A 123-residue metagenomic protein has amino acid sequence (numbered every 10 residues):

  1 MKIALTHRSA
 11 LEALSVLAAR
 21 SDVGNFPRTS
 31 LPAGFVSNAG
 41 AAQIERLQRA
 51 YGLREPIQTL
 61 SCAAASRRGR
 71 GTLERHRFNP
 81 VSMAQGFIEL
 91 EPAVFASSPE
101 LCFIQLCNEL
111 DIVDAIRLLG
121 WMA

Functional and structural regions predicted by a protein language model:
M1-A123: Short gly/ser-rich loop at a beta-strand->alpha-helix junction or flexible surface loop bordering the NTP-binding
